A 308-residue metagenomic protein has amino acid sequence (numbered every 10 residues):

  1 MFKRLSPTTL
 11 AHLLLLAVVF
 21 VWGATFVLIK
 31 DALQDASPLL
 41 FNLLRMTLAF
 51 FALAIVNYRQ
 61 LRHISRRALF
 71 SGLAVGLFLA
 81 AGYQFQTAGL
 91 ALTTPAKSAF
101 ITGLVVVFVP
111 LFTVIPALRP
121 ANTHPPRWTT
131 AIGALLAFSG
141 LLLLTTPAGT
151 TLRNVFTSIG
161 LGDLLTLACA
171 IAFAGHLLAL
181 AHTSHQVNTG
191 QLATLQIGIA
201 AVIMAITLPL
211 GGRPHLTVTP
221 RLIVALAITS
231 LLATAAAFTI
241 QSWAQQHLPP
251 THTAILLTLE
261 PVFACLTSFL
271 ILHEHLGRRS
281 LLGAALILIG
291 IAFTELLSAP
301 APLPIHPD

Functional and structural regions predicted by a protein language model:
M1-A17, A49-V75, L118-I132, A148-L161 (+4 more regions): Membrane-interface interhelical linkers
M1-L43, A74-L77, A81, F85 (+2 more regions): Glycine-/small-residue-enriched transmembrane alpha-helix faces in small-molecule transporters and effluxers
F2-R4, M46, L222-V224, T258-D308: C-terminal-most transmembrane helix of multi-pass membrane proteins
L10, D35-A81, V106-I115, L136 (+4 more regions): Transmembrane alpha-helices of multi-pass small-molecule transport proteins
V21, T25-F26, N57-T102, L142-L143 (+1 more regions): Specific transmembrane alpha-helical segments of multi-pass solute transporters/efflux pumps, especially DMT/EamA
N42-L44, S98-L104, A179-V202, S230-L270: Helix-helix packing/entry segments at the starts of transmembrane helices
A52-L61, V105-I132, V262-L282: C-terminal transmembrane-helix exit sites in multi-pass transporters
L53, L73, L79, L104 (+5 more regions): Hydrophobic transmembrane alpha-helices of multi-pass small-molecule transport proteins
